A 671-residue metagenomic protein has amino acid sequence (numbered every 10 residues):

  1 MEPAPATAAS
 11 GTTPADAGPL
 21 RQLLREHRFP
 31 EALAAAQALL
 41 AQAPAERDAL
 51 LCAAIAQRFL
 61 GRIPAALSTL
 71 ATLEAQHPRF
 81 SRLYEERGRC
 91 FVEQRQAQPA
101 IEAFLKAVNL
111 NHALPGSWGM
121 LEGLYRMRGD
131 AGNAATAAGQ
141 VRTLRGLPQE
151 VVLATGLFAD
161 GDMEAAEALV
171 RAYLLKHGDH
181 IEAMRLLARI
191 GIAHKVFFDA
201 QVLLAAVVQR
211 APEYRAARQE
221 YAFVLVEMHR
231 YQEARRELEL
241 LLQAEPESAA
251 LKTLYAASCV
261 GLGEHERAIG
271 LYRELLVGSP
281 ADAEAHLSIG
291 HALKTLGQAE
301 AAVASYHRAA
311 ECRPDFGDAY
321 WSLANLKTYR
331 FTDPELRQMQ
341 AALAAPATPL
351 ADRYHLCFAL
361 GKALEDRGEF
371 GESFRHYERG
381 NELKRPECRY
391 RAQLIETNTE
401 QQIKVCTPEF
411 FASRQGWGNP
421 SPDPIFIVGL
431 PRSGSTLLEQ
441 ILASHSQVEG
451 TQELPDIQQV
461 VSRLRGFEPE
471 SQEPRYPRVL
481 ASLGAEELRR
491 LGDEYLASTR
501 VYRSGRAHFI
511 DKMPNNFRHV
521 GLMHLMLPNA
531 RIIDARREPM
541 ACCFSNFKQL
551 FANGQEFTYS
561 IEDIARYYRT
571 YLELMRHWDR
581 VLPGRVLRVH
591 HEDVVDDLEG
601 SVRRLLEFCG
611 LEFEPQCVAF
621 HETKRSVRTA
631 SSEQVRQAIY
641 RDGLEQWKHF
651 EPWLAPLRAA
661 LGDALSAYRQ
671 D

Functional and structural regions predicted by a protein language model:
M1-Y502: Alpha-helical solenoid repeat scaffolds of the TPR/TPR-like class and their adjacent stem/linker regions that mediate
S248, L296, R308-A310, T451 (+3 more regions): PAPS-dependent sulfotransferase catalytic domain
